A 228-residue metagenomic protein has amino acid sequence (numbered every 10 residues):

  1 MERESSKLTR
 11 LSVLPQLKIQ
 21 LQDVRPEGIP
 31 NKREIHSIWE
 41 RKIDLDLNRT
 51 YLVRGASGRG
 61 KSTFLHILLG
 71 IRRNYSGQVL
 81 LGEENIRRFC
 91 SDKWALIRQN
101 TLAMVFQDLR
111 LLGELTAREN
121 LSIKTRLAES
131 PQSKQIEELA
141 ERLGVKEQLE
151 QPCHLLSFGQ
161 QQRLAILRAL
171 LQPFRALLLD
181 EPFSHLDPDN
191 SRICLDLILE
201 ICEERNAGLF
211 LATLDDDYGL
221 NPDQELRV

Functional and structural regions predicted by a protein language model:
L69: Helix-to-loop junction immediately C-terminal to a conserved catalytic motif
I86-A103: ABC ATPase NBD coupling module
D108, E114-L127: Q-loop/switch helix immediately C-terminal to the Walker
S133-Q148: Conserved ABC ATPase "signature" region
P152-Q160: Conserved ABC ATPase signature
I166: Hydrophobic anchor residue at the start of the ABC signature
L177-E181: Catalytic Walker B motif of ABC-type/P-loop ATPase nucleotide-binding domains
